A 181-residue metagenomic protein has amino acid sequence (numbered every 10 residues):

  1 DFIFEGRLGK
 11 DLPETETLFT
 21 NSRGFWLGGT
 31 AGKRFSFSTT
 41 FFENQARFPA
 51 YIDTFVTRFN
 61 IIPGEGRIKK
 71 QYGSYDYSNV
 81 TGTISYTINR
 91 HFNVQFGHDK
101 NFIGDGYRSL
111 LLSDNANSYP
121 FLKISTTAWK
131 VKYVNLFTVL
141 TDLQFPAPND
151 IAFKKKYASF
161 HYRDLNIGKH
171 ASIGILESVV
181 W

Functional and structural regions predicted by a protein language model:
D1-W181: Outer-membrane beta-barrel channel domains
